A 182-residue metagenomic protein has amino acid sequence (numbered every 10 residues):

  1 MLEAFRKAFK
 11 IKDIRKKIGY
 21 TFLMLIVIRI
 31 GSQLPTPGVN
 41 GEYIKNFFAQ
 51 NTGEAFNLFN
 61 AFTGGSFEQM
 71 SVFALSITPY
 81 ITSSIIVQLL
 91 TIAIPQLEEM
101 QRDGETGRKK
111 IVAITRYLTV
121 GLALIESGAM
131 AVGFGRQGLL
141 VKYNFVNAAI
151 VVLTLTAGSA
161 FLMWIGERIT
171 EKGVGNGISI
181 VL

Functional and structural regions predicted by a protein language model:
M1, P37-T78, Q137: Interfacial loop/helix-cap signal at membrane boundaries in integral membrane proteins
L2-K12, Q96-D103, G133-R136, V141 (+1 more regions): Membrane-water interface regions at transmembrane-helix termini and the short interhelical loops of multi-pass membrane
Y20-R29, F73-L89, A113-A131, V152-F161 (+1 more regions): Hydrophobic alpha-helical transmembrane segments of multi-pass integral membrane proteins
L25-V39: Alpha-helical transmembrane segments of multi-pass membrane proteins
P37, E42, Q88-P95, M163 (+1 more regions): Short helix-terminus and kink motifs of transmembrane alpha helices, predominantly at the cytoplasmic interface
Q88-E105, I180: Hydrophobic transmembrane alpha-helix segments characteristic of membrane transport and insertion machinery
D103-Y117: Membrane-interface alpha-helices at helix entry/exit sites of multi-pass transporters
